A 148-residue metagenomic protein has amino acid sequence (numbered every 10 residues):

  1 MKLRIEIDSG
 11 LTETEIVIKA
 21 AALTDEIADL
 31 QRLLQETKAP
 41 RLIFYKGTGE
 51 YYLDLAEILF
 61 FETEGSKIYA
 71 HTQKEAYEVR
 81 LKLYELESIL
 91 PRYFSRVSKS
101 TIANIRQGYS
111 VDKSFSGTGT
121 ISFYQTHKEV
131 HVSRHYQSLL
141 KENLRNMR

Functional and structural regions predicted by a protein language model:
M1-A28: N-terminal regulatory/sensing modules of transcriptional regulators
S9, A22, T48, L83 (+1 more regions): A broadly conserved detector of short glycine/acidic/proline-rich loop/turn motifs that flank catalytic sites and bind
E26-Q125, E129: Conserved binding/recognition cores within well-folded domains
H127, H131-V132, S138-L139: C-terminal structural segments of small proteins and small subunits
N146-R148: N-terminal low-complexity, intrinsically disordered tails enriched in Ser/Pro/Gly and acidic/polar residues
